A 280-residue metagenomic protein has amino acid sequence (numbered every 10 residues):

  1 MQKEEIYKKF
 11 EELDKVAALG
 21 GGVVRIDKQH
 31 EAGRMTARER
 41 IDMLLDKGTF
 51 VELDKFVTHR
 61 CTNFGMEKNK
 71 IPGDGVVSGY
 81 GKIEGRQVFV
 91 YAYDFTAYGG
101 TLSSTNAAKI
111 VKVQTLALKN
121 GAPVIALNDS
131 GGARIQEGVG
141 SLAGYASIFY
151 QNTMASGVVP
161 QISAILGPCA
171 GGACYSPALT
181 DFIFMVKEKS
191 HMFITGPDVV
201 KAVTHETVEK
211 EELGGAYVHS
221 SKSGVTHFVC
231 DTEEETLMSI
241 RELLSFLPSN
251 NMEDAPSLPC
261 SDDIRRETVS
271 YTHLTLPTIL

Functional and structural regions predicted by a protein language model:
M1-S78: N-terminal amphipathic, basic-rich helices that act as targeting or association modules
Q2, N128-M252: Conserved catalytic cores of soluble enzyme domains, especially glycine-rich substrate-binding beta-alpha loops
E12-D14, L19-A32, V225-E235, E242 (+2 more regions): N-terminal leader/propeptide and maturation segments of large enzyme subunits in energy/redox metabolism and hydrolases
R25, F89-A97, S130, R266-Y271: Gly-rich Lys/Arg/Thr-decorated short loops/hinges at beta-loop-alpha junctions or inter-strand turns that position
K70-D74, G100-K112: Glycine-rich anion/phosphate-binding loops
G81-D94, K109-I135: A structural preference for short, pocket-lining loop segments at secondary-structure junctions
Y98-L102, R134-Q136: A generic structural signal for short coil/turn motifs at secondary-structure boundaries
H273-L280: Single conserved hydrophobic/aromatic residue that forms the stacking wall/gate of nucleotide- or nucleobase-binding
